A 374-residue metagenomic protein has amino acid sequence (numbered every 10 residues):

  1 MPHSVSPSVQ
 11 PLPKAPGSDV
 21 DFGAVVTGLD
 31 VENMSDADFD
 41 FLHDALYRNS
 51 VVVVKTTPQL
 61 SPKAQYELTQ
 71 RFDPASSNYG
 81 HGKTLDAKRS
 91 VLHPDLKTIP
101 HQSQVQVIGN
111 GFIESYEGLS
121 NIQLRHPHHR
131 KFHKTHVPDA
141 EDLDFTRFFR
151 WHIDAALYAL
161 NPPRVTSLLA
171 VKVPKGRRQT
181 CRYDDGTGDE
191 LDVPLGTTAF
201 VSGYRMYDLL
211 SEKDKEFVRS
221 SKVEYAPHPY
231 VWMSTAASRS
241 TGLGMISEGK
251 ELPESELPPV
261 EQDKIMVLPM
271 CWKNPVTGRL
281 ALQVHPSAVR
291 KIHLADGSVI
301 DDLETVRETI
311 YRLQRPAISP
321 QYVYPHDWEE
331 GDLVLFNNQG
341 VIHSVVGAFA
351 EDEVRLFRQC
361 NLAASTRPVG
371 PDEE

Functional and structural regions predicted by a protein language model:
P2-E330, Q339-E374: Non-heme Fe(II) oxygenase catalytic core, chiefly the N-lobe of the double-stranded beta-helix
